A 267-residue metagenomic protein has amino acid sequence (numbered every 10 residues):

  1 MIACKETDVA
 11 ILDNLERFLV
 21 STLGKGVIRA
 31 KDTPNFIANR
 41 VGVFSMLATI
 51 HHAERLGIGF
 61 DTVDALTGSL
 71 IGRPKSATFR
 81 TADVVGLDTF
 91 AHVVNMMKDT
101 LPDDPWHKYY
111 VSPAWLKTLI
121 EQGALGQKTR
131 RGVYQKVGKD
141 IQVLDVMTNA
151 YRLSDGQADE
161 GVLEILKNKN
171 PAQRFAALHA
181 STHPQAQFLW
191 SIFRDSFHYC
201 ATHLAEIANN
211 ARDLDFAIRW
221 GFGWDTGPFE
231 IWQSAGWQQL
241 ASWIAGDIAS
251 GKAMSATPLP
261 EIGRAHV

Functional and structural regions predicted by a protein language model:
M1-R264: N-terminal glycine-rich phosphate-binding loop for ADP-containing cofactors
